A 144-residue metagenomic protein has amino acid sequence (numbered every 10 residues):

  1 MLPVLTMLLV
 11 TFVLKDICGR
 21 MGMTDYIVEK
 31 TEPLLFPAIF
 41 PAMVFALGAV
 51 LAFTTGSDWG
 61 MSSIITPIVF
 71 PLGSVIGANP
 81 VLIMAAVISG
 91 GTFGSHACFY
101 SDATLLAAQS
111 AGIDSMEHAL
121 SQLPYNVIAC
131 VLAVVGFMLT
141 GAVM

Functional and structural regions predicted by a protein language model:
M1-M23, A38-V50, T54: Core transmembrane alpha-helical segments of multi-pass membrane transporters/permeases
L2, V28-F36, M116-L120: Alpha-helical membrane-interface segments at transmembrane helix boundaries
L5-L9, G60-S63, M84, C98: Residue-level signal for the membrane-embedded core of alpha-helical transmembrane segments, especially mid-helix
G22, Y26, E32, F70-L82 (+1 more regions): Helix-coil boundary and interhelical linker segments in multi-pass alpha-helical membrane proteins
A38-L51, G77-Y100: Alpha-helical transmembrane segments of multi-pass membrane proteins
M43, L47-V50, V69, I128 (+1 more regions): Lipid-exposed faces of alpha-helical membrane segments in multi-pass integral membrane proteins
G56-P67, F99-A103: Transmembrane helix boundary and interhelical junction motifs in multipass membrane proteins
S89-M144: Juxtamembrane and boundary regions of transmembrane helices in multi-pass small-molecule transporters and channels
